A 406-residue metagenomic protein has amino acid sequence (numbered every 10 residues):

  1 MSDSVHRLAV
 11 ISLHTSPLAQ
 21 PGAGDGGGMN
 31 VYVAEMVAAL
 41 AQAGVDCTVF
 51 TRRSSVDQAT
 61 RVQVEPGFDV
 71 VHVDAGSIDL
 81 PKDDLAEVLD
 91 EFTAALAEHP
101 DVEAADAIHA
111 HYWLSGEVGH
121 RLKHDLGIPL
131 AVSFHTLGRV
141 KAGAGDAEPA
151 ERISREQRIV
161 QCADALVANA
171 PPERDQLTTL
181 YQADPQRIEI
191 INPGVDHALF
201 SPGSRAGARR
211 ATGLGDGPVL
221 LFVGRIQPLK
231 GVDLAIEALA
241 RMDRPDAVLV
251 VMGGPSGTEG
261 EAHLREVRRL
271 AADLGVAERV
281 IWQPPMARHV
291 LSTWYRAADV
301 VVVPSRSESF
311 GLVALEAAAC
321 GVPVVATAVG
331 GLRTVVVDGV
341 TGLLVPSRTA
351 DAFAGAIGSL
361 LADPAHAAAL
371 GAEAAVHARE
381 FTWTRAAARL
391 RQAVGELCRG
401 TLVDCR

Functional and structural regions predicted by a protein language model:
M1-H72: N-terminal subdomain of nucleotide-sugar transferases
L214-K230, I236-L239, V250: Conserved donor-binding/catalytic core segment of Leloir-type glycosyltransferases
E261-M286: Nucleotide-activated donor-binding/catalytic signature segment of Leloir-type glycosyltransferases, i.e., the conserved
P285, T293-A298: Short alpha-helical donor nucleotide-sugar binding micro-motif in glycosyltransferases
R306: Aromatic "clamp/platform" in nucleotide-sugar-dependent glycosyltransferases that forms part of the donor/acceptor
A314, P323-A326, V336: Short hydrophobic beta-strand element within catalytic cores of glycosyltransferases and related nucleotide-activated
D338-G339, L343-A350, S359-P364: Conserved acidic donor-binding segment of nucleotide-sugar-dependent glycosyltransferases
S359, H366-E380: A short, well-ordered alpha-helix in the C-terminal region of glycosyltransferases
